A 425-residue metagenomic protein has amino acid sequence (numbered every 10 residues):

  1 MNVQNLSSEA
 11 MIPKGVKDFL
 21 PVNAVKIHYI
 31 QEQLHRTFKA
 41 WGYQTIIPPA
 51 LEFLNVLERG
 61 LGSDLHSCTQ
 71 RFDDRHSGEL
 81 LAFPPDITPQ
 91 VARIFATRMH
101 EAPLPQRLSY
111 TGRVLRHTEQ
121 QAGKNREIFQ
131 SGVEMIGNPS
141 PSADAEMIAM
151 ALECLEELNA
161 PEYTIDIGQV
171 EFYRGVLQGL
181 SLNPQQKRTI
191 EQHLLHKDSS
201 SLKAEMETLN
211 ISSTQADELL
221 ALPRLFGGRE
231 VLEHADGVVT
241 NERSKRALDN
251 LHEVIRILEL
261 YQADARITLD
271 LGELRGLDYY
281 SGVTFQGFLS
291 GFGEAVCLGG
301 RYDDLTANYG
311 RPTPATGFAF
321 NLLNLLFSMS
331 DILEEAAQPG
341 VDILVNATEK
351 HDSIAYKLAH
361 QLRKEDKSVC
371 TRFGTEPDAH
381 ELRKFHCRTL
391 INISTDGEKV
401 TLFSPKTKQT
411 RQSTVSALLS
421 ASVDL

Functional and structural regions predicted by a protein language model:
M1-M11, L177, L182-T189: Charged, compositionally biased N-terminal leader segments and the immediate start of the first structured element
M1-P89, A145, D166: TRNA-binding/sensing appendages of the translation machinery
N2, Y29-W41, E52-F53, T88-E101 (+2 more regions): Positively charged, Gly/Ser-enriched RNA/tRNA-binding surfaces
L51, G168, I190, T375: Residue-level "edge-of-site" marker
G60-D64, G179-L180, V283, R383-C387: Short low-complexity, flexible loop/linker segments enriched in glycine and/or proline with clustered acidic
S67-H76, L182-A204, L289: Acidic, His- and aromatic-enriched active-site or binding-groove loops in soluble protein domains that engage sugars
N125-S131, I167-G175: Short, conserved phosphate-binding/catalytic loop or strand-edge motifs used in phosphoryl-/nucleotidyl-transfer
L158-E162, V170-Y173, Q186: Extended alpha-helical scaffolds
